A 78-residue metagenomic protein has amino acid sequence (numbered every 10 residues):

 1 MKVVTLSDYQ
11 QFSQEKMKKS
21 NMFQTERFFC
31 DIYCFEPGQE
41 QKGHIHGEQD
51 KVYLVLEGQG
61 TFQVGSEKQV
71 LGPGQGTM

Functional and structural regions predicted by a protein language model:
M1-R27, K42: A short, N-terminal "cap"/entry segment at the start of jelly-roll beta-barrel domains of the cupin/DSBH fold
E26-F29, Q49: Short acidic/glycine-enriched loop/turn segments that link adjacent beta-strands
F28, Q59, E67-Q69: Well-ordered beta-strand scaffold positions
D31-H46: Conserved short histidine dyad/triad with adjacent acidic residue
E40-K42, T61, Q75-T77: Histidine-centered metal-chelating micro-motifs
E48-D50, L54-G60, G65: Glycine- and acidic-residue-biased ligand/ion/polar-headgroup-sensing regions
E67-M78: Short acidic-glycine-tyrosine-enriched beta hairpin
